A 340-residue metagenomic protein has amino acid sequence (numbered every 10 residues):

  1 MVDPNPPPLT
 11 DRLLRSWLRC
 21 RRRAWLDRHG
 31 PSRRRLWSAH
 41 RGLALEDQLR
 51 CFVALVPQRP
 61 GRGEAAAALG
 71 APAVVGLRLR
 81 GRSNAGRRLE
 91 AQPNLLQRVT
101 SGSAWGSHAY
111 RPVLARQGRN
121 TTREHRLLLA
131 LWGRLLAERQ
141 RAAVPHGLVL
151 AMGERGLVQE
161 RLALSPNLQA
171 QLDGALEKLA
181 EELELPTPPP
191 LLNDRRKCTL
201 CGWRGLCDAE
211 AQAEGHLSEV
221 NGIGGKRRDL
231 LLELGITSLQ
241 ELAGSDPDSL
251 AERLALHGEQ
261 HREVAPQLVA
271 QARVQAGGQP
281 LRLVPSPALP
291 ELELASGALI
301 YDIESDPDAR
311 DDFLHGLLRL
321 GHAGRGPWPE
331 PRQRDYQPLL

Functional and structural regions predicted by a protein language model:
M1-W105: Metal-dependent nuclease catalytic cores that hydrolyze phosphodiester bonds in DNA/RNA, characterized by
L79-S83, Q97-V99, R116-R119, I303-P307 (+1 more regions): Short, flexible loop/turn elements at secondary-structure junctions
L89-H125, H315: Non-catalytic protein-protein interaction segments used by genome-maintenance enzymes to assemble and couple activities
G102-A104, L136-R139, Q337-L340: Short, basic/hydrophobic alpha-helical segments
R111, P145-Q159, E214-G215, G224-K226 (+1 more regions): Short, conserved phosphate-binding/catalytic loop or strand-edge motifs used in phosphoryl-/nucleotidyl-transfer
R116-E124, L135-Q212: Metal-dependent nuclease catalytic regions and adjoining charged, substrate-binding loops involved in nucleic-acid end
R204-L340: C-terminal extensions
